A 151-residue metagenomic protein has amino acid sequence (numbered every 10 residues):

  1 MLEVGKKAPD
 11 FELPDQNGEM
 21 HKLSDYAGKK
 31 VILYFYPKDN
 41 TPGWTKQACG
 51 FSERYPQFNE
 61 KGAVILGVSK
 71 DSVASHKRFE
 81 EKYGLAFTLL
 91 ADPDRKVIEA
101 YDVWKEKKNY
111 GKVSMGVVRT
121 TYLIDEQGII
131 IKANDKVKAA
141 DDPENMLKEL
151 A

Functional and structural regions predicted by a protein language model:
M1-A151: Chalcogenol-based redox active-site neighborhoods
